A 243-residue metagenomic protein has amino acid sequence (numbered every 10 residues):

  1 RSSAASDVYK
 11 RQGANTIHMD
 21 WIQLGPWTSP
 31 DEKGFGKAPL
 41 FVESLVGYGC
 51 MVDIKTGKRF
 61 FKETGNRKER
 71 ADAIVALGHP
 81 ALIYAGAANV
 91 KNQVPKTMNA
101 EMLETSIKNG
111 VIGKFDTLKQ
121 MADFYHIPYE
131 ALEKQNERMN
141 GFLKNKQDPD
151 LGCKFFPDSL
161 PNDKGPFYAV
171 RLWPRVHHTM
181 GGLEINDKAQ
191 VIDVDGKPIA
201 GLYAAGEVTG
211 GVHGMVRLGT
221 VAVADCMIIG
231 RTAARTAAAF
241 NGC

Functional and structural regions predicted by a protein language model:
R1-A5: Single conserved hydrophobic/aromatic residue that forms the stacking wall/gate of nucleotide- or nucleobase-binding
S6-D7, T209-N241: A conserved FAD-binding loop/helix module that cradles the flavin
S6-Y9, A189: Structural element of the ATP-grasp superfamily
K10, N15-I127: An anion/pyrophosphate-binding glycine-rich loop and adjacent beta-alpha core in soluble alpha-beta enzymes
Q12-N15, A239-C243: Secondary-structure transition/capping motifs at alpha-helix termini and the adjoining loop/turn into the next element
G36-P39, G196-I199, R217-D225: Alpha-helix capping and helix-loop boundary segments enriched in small/acidic/polar residues
I54-T56, D187, V194, I228: Short, ordered coil/turn segments that flank beta-strands lining enzyme active or ligand-binding pockets
A131-V216: A glycine-rich dinucleotide-binding beta-alpha-beta segment and adjacent secondary-structure elements that constitute
